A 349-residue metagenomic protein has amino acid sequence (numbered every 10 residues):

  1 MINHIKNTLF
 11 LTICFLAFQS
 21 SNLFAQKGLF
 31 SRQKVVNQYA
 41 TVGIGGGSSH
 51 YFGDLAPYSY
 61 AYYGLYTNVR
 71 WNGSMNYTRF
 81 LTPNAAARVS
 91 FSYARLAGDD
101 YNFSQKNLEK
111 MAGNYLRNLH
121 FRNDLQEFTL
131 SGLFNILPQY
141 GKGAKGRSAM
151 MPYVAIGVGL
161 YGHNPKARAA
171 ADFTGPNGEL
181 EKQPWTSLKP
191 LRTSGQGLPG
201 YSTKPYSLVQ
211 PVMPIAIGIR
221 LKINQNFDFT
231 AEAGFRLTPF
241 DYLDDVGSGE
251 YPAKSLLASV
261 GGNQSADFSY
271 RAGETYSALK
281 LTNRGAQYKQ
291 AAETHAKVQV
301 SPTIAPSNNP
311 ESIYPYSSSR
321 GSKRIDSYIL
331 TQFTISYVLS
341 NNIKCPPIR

Functional and structural regions predicted by a protein language model:
L29-F30, Y58-G64, G113-F121, G141-K142 (+2 more regions): Extracellular loop and loop/strand-boundary signature of outer-membrane beta-barrel proteins
Q38, T67-W71, D124-F128, S148-M150 (+2 more regions): Residues that define the transmembrane beta-barrel architecture of outer-membrane proteins
I44-S48, M75-R79, L130-I136, I156-L160 (+3 more regions): Residues on the lipid-exposed face of transmembrane beta-strands in outer-membrane beta-barrel proteins
G47-N76: Surface-exposed strand-loop-strand hairpins of Gram-negative outer-membrane beta-barrel proteins
F52, N84-A87, Q139-K142, N226-F229 (+1 more regions): Repeated loop/turn-to-beta-strand initiation elements of outer-membrane beta-barrel proteins
P83-A85, F91-T186: Gram-negative (and chloroplast) outer-membrane scaffold detector with strong preference for beta-barrel transmembrane
L133, R324-R349: Outer-membrane beta-barrel "beta-signal"
N177-Y201, K254-I325: Flexible glycine-rich, low-complexity coil/linker segments exposed to the extracellular/periplasmic environment
